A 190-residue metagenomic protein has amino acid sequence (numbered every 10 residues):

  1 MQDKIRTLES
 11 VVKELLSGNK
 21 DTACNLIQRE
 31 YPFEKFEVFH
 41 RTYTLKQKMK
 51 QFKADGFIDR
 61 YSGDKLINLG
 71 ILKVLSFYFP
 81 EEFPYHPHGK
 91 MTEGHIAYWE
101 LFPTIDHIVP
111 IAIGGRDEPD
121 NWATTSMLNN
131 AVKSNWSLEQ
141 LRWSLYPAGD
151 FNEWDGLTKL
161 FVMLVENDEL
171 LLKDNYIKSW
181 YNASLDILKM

Functional and structural regions predicted by a protein language model:
M1-K50, A54-G56, G63-L69: A boundary/linker detector
Q2-R6, A148, N152, N175: Alpha-helix boundary/N-cap detector
F36-H40, V109-I113, L145: Short helix/strand-bridging catalytic loops that position acidic/His residues to coordinate divalent metals and engage
L45-F102, S126: Short cysteine-rich loop/turn motifs with clustered Cys
G56-D59, Y98-D106, P110-A131: Short beta-strand-alpha-helix junction that forms the catalytic/metal-binding core of metal-dependent nuclease domains
I67-N68, E118, W122-S144: Short Cys/His-centered divalent metal-binding micro-motifs
S134-V165: A contiguous, mid-protein "functional segment" used to position or interact with cofactors/ions or partner subunits
M163-M190: Short flanking/linker segments adjacent to small metal-binding domains or redox-active Cys/His motifs
